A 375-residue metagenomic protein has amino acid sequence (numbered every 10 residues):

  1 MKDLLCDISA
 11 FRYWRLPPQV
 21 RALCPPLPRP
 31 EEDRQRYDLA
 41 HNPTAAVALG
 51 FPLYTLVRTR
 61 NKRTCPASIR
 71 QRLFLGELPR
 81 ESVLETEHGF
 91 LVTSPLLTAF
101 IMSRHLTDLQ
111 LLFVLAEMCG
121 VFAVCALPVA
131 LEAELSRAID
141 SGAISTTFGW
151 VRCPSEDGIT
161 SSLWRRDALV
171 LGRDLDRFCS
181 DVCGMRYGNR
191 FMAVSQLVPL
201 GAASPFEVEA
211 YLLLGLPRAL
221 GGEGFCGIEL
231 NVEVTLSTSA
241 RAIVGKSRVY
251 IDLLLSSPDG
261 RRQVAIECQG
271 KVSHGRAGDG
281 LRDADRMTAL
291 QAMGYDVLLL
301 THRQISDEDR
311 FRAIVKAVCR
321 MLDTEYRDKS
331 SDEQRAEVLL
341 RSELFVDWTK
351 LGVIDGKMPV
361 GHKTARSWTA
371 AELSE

Functional and structural regions predicted by a protein language model:
M1-Y187, V338-E375: Short gly/ser-rich loop at a beta-strand->alpha-helix junction or flexible surface loop bordering the NTP-binding
P154, G158-E375: Surface segments flanking catalytic/ligand-binding clefts of nucleic-acid enzymes
